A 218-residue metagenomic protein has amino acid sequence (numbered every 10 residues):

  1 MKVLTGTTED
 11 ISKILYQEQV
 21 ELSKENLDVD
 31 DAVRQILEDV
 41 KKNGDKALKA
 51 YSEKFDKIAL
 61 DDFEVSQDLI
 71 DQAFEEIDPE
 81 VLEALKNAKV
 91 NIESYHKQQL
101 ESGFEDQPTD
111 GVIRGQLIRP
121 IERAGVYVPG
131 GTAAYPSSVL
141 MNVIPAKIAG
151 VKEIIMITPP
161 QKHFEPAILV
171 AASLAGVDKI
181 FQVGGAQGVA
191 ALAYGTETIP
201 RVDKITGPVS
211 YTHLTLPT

Functional and structural regions predicted by a protein language model:
M1-E122: N-terminal Rossmann-like NAD(P)+-binding subdomain of aldehyde/semialdehyde dehydrogenases
D106-V170: Conserved small-residue-rich beta-alpha loop and adjacent elements that most often cradle the phosphate/pyrophosphate
I148-I154, S173-V177, G195-R201: Short, surface-exposed connector motifs at secondary-structure boundaries
K162-H163, Q187-A190, L214: Short gly/pro/ser/thr-enriched loop/turn and capping motifs at secondary-structure boundaries
A171-A186: A glycine-rich helix N-cap at a beta->alpha junction
V183-D203: A charged, well-structured terminal subsegment
T212-T218: Conserved small/polar residues in nucleotide/adenosyl-binding loops
